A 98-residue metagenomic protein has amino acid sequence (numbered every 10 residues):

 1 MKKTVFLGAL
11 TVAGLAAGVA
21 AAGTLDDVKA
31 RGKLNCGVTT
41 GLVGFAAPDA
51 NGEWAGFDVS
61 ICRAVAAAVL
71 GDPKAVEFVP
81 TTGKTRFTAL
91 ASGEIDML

Functional and structural regions predicted by a protein language model:
M1-G8: Bacterial N-terminal signal peptides that target proteins for export
A17-V19: N-terminal signal peptide c-region/cleavage motif recognized by signal peptidases
A22, R31-L98: Extracytoplasmic small-molecule ligand-binding "clamshell" domains of the periplasmic binding protein/Venus flytrap
L25: A structural signal for short loop-to-beta-strand junctions that line the ligand-binding cleft of periplasmic/secreted
